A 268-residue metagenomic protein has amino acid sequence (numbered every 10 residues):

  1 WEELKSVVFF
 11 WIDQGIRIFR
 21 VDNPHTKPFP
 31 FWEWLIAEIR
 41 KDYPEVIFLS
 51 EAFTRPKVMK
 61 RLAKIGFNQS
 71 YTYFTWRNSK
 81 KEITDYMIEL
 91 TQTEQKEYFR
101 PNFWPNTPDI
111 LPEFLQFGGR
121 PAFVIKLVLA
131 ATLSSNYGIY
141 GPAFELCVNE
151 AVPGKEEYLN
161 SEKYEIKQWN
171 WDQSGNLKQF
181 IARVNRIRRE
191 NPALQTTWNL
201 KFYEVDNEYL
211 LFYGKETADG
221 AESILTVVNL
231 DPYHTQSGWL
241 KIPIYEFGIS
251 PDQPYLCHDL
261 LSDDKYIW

Functional and structural regions predicted by a protein language model:
W1-E2, I16-T26, S70-N78, T107-R120 (+1 more regions): The substrate-binding groove and active-site-proximal loops of carbohydrate-active enzymes, especially glycoside
W1-K60: Active-site neighborhood of glycoside hydrolase catalytic domains
F10-I18, K96-E97, L133-N136, I187: A structural motif corresponding to the C-terminal end of an alpha-helix and its immediate exit/capping segment
W11, V21, F48, P108 (+6 more regions): Conserved, mostly hydrophobic/aromatic
I12-D13, E89-F103: Acidic (Asp/Glu)-rich catalytic clusters
I16-R20, E45-L49, N68-S70, R100-F103 (+1 more regions): Structural preference for beta-strand elements that scaffold enzyme active sites
E33, K41-D42, K60-G66, K81-Q95 (+1 more regions): Carbohydrate-interacting/catalytic domains
N102-P108, F114-G175: Aromatic/acidic polysaccharide-binding cleft in carbohydrate-active enzymes
